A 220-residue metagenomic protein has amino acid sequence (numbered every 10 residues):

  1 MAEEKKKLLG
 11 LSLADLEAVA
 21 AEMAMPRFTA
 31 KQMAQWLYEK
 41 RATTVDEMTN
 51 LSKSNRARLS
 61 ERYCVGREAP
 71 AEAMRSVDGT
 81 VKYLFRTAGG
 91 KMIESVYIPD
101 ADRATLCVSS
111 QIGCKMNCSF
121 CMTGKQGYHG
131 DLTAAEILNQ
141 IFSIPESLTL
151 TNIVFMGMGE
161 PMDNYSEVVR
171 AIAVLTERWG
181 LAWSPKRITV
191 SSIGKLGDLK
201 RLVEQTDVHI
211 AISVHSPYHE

Functional and structural regions predicted by a protein language model:
M1-A104: Flexible, acidic/Gly-rich N-terminal and inter-domain linker regions that tether and position cofactor-handling modules
K91-H209, Y218-H219: Conserved Radical SAM active-site core
H215: Aromatic- and acid-rich polysaccharide-binding/catalytic face of secreted or lumenal carbohydrate-active enzymes
